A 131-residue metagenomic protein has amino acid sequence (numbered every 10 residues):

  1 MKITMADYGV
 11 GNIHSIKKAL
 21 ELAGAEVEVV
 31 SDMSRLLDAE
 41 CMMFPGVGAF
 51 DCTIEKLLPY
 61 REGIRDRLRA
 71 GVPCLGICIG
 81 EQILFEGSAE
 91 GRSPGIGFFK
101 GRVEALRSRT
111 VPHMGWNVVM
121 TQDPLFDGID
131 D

Functional and structural regions predicted by a protein language model:
M1-T4: Extreme N-terminal starter segment of soluble prokaryotic enzymes
I16: Divalent-cation-assisted or electrostatically stabilized phosphate/pyrophosphate-binding catalytic cores
G24: Short glycine-rich hinge loops at helix-strand junctions in the catalytic core of two-component histidine kinases
V27-D38: Short acidic low-complexity segments
C41: Short, Asp-centered acidic motifs that coordinate Mg2+ and/or phosphate in catalytic or ligand-binding sites
G48-W116: Cysteine-nucleophile active-site neighborhood
V118-D131: Active-site oxyanion/phosphate-handling segment shared across diverse enzymes
